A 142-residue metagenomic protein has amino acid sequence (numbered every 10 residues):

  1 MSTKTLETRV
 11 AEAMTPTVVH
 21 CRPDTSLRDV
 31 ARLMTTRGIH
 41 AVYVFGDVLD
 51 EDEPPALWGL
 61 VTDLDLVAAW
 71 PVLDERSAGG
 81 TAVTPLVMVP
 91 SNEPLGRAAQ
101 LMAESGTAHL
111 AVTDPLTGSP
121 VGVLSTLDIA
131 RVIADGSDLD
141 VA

Functional and structural regions predicted by a protein language model:
M1-T17, P54-G106, P120-A142: Tandem CBS (Bateman) regulatory domains
H20-I39, F45-V48, W70, V89-T107 (+3 more regions): The conserved cystathionine-beta-synthase
R32, E53-P54: Short, solvent-exposed polar/charged micro-motifs at secondary-structure junctions
L49-E51, G118-S119: Short secondary-structure capping/turn micro-motifs that flank functional sites
